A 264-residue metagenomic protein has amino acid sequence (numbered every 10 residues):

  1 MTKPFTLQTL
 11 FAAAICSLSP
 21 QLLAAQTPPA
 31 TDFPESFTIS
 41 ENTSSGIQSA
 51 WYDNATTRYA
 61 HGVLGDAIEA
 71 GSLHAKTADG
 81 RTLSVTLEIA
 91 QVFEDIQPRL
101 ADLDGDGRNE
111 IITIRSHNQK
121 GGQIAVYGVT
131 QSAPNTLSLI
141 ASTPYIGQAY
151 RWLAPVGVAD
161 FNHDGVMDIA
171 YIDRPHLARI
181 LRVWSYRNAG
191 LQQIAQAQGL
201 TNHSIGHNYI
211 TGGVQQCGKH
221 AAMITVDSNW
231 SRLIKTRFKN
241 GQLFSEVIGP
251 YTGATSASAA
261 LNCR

Functional and structural regions predicted by a protein language model:
M1-F11: Bacterial N-terminal signal peptides that target proteins for export
S19-P20: N-terminal signal peptide c-region/cleavage motif recognized by signal peptidases
A25-R264: Beta-propeller-forming repeat regions
